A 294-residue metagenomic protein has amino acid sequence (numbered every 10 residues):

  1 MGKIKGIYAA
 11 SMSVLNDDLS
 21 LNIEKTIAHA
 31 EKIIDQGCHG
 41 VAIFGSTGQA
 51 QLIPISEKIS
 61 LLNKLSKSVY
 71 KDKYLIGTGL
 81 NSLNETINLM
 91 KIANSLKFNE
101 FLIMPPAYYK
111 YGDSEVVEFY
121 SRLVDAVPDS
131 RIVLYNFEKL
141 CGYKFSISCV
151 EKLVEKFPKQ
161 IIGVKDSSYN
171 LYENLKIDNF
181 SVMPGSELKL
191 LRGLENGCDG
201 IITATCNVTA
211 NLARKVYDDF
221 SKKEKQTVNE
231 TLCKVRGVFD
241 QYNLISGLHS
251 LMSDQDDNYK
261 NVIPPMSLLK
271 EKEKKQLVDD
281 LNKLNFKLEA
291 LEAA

Functional and structural regions predicted by a protein language model:
G2-K144, V150: Active-site beta->alpha loop and helix N-cap motifs at the rims of alpha/beta catalytic domains
K3-M12, Q36, E195-C198, T205-A294: C-terminal alpha-helical cap/extension of soluble enzyme domains
L21, A28, S56, S60 (+7 more regions): Conserved active-site and cofactor/substrate-binding residues in soluble primary-metabolism enzymes
E31, K91, L191, S250 (+1 more regions): Surface-exposed charge patches
Q49-A50, Y109-K110, N170, L191 (+2 more regions): Short secondary-structure capping/turn micro-motifs that flank functional sites
V69, V127, F157, Q255-D256: A broad structural signal for alpha-helix termini and local helix breaks/kinks
M104-P105, M183, P264: Hydrophobic alpha-helix-in-membranes signature
V124-S130, F137-Y242: Catalytic alpha/beta core domains of metabolic enzymes, predominantly
